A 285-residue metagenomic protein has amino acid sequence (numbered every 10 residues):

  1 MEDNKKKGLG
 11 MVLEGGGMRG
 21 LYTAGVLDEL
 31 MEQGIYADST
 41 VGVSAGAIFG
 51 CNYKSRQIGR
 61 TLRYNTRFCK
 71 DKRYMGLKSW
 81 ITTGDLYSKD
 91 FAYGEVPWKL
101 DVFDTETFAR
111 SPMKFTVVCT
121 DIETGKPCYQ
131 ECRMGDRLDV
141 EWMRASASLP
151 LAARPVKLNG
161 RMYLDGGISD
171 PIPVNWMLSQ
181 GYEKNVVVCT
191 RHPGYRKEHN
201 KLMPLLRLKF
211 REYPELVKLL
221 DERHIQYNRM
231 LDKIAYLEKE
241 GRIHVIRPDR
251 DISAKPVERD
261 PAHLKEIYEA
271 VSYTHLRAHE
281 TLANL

Functional and structural regions predicted by a protein language model:
M1-V43, C51-R277: Patatin-like phospholipase
H275, L282-L285: Single conserved hydrophobic/aromatic residue that forms the stacking wall/gate of nucleotide- or nucleobase-binding
